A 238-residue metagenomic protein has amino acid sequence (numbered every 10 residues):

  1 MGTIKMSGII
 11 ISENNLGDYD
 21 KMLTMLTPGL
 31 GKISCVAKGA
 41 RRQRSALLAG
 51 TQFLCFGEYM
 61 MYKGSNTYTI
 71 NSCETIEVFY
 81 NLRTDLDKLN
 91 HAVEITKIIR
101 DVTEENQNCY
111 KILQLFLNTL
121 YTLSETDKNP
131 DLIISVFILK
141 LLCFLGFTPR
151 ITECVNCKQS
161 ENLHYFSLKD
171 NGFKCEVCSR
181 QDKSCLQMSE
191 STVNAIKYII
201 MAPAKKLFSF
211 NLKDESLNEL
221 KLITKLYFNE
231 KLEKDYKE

Functional and structural regions predicted by a protein language model:
M1-E238: Non-catalytic alpha-helical scaffolds and adjoining flexible linkers that form interface surfaces for assembly
